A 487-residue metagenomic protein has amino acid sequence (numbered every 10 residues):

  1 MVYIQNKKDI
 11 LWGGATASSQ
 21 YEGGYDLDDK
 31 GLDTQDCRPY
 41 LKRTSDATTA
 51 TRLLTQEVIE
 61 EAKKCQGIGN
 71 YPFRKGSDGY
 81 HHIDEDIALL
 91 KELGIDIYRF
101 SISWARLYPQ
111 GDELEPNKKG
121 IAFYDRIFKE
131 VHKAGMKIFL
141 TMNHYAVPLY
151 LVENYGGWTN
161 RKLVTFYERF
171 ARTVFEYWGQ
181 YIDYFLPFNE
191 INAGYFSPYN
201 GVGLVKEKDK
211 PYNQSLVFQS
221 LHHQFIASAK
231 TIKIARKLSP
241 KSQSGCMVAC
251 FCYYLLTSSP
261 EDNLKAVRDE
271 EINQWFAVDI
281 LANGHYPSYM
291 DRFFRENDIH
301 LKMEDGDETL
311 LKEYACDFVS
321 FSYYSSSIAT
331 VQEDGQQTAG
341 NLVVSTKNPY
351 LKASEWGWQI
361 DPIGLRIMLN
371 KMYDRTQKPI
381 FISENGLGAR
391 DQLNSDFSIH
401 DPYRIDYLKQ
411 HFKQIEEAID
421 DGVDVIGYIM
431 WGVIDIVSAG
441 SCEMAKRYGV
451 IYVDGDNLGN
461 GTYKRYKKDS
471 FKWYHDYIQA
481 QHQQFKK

Functional and structural regions predicted by a protein language model:
M1-G67, Q110-D112, I121-K487: Active-site region of glycoside hydrolase catalytic domains
I68-H82, G157-K162: Active-site mouth loops of central-metabolism enzymes
K75-K91, P109, G120: Internal amphipathic alpha-helical repeat/solenoid segments
H82-S103, E313-V319: Catalytic domains of carbohydrate-active enzymes, especially glycoside hydrolases
D96, A105-L107, Y145-V147: A short acidic, glycine/proline-enriched capping/turn motif at secondary-structure boundaries, especially helix N-cap
I102-P116: Glycine-rich, proline-tolerant flexible connector loops at the mouths of alpha/beta enzymes
